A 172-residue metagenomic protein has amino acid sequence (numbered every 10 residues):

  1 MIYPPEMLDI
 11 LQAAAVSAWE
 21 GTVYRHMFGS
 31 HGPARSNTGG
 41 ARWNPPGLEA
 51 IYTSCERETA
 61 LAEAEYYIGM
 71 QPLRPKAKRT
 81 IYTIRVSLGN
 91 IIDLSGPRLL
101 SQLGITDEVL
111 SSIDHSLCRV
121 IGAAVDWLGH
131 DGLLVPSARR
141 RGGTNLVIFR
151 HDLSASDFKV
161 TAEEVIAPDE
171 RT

Functional and structural regions predicted by a protein language model:
M1-S36, R42-P45, I68-T172: Active-site and NAD+-binding cores of ADP-ribose-processing enzymes
R42-I68: Extended catalytic/binding region for NAD+/ADP-ribose chemistry, centered on the ART fold
